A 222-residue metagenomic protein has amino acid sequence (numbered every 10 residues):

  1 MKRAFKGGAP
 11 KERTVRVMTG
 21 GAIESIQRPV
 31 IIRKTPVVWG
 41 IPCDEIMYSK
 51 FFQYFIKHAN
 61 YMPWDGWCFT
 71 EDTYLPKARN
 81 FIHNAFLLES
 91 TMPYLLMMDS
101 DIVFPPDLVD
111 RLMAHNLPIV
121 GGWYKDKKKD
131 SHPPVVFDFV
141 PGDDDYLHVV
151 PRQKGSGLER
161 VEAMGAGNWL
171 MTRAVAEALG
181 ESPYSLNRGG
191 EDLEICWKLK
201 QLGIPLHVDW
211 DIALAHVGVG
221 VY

Functional and structural regions predicted by a protein language model:
K2-T73, K77: N-proximal low-complexity "stem/linker" segments adjacent to membrane-targeting elements
N60-Y61, M113, K200: Anion (oxyanion) recognition and catalysis
N80-Y94: Active-site nucleotide-sugar/metal-binding loop of Leloir-type enzymes
H83, P105-L186: Conserved catalytic core of nucleotide-sugar-dependent glycosyltransferases
T91-M92, L117, I204: Short, high-confidence coil segments that cap the C-terminus of an alpha-helix and link into the following beta-strand
T91-V103: Short beta-strand-to-loop acidic/aromatic patch adjacent to the donor-nucleotide binding site
S185-N187, L193-H216, G220-Y222: Catalytic donor-sugar/metal-binding loop of nucleotide-sugar-dependent glycosyltransferases
